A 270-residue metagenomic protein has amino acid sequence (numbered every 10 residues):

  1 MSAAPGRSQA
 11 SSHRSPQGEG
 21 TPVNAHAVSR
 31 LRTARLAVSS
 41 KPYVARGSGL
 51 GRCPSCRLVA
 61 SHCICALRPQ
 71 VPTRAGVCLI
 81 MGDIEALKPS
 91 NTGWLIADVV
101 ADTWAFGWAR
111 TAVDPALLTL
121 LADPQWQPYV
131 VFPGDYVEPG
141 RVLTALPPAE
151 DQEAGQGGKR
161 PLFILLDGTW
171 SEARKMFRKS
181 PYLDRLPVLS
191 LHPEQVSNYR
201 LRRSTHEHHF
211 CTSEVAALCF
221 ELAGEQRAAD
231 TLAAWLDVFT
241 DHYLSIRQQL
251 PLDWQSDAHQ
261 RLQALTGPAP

Functional and structural regions predicted by a protein language model:
R30-R46: Short Cys/His-rich Zn2+-coordinating modules
G49, V59, T73: Short metal-coordination and nucleic-acid-contact micro-motifs, chiefly zinc-binding Cys/His arrays
C53-C56: Short cysteine-rich clusters marking metal-coordination/redox-active sites
L58-S61, C65: Short Cys/His-rich local motifs and their 1-3 flanking residues in nucleic-acid-associated proteins and small
A66-G93: Short microdomains enriched in Cys/His and/or Lys/Arg
G93-V99, L121-A122, P147, K179-L183: Short, solvent-exposed amphipathic alpha-helical segments in soluble enzyme and RNA/protein-processing domains
A101-R174: S-adenosyl-L-methionine/SAH cofactor-binding core of RNA-modifying enzymes
L162, S171-P270: C-terminal folded domains that constitute the principal catalytic or ligand-binding module of multi-domain proteins
